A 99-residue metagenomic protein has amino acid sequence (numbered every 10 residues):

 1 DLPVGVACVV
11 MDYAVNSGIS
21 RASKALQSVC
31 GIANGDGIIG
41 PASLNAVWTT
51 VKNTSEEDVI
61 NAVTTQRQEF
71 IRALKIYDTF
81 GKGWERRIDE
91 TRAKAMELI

Functional and structural regions predicted by a protein language model:
D1-I99: Cell-envelope/ECM-targeting effectors and their regulatory/trafficking segments
